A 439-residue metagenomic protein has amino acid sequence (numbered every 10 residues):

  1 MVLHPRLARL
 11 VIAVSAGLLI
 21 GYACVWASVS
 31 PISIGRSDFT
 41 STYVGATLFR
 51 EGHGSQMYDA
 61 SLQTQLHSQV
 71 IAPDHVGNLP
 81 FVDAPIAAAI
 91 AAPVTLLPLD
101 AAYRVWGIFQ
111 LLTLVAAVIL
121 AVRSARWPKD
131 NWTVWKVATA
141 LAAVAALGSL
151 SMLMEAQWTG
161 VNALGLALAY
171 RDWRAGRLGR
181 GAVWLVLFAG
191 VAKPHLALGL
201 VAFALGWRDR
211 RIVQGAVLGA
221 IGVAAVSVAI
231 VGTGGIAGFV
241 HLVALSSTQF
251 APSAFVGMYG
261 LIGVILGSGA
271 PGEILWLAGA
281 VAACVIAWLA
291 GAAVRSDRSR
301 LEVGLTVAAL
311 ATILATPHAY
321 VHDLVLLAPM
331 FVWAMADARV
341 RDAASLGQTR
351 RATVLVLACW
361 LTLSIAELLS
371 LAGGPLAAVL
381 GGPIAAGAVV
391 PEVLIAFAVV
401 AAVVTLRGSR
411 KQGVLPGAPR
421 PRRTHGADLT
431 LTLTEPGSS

Functional and structural regions predicted by a protein language model:
M1-G181, A204-L324, A328, D337-R339 (+3 more regions): Primarily membrane-embedded glycan-assembly and transfer machineries that use lipid-linked glycans
P98, K193-L196, M330: Hydrophobic transmembrane alpha-helices
I119, R123-S124, L187, V403-R407: Repeat-unit-sized solenoid/scaffold elements
L147, I313, W333, W360-L363: Alpha-helical transmembrane segments of multi-pass membrane proteins
L185-L187, A216-G222, L305-L310, R350-T362: Central hydrophobic cores of alpha-helical transmembrane segments in multi-pass integral membrane proteins
V186-F203, T316-D323: Transmembrane helices and adjacent periplasmic/lumenal helix-loop junctions of polyprenol-phosphate-dependent
V191-H195, G222-V226, T362-A366: Membrane-embedded alpha-helical segments of transport systems, primarily multispan ion/solute transporters
M335-S439: Aromatic-enriched
